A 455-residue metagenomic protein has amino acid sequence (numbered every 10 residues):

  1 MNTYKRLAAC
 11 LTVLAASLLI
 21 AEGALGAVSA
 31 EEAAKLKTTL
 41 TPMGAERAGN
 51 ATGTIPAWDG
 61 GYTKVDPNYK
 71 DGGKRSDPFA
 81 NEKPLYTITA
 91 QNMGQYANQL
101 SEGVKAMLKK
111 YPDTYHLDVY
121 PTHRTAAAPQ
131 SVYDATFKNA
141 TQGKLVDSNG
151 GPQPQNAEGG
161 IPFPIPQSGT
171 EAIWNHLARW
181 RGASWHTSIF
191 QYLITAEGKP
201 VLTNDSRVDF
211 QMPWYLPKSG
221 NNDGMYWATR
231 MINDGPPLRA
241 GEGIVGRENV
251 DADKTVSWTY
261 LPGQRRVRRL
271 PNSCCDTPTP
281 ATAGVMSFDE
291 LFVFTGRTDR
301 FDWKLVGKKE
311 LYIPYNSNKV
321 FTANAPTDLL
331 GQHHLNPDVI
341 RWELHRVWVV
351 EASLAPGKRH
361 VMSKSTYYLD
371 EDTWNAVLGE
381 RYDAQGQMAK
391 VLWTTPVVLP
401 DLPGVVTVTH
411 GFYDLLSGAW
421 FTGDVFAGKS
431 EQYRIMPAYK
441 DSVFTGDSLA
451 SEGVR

Functional and structural regions predicted by a protein language model:
M1, N68-Y69, V285, L402: Short alpha-helix boundary/capping motifs
N2-L11: Bacterial N-terminal signal peptides that target proteins for export
A21-E22: N-terminal signal peptide c-region/cleavage motif recognized by signal peptidases
A27-V28, A33-G61, I88, S101 (+4 more regions): Gly/Pro-enriched, hydrophobic low-complexity segments that function as extracytoplasmic propeptides/linkers
A30-K254, L261: Solvent-exposed N-terminal domain segments of exported/luminal and surface proteins
T114-I189, D251-D253, L261-H345, G357 (+1 more regions): Flexible, processing/modification-adjacent segments and terminal tails in exported/periplasmic/extracellular proteins
